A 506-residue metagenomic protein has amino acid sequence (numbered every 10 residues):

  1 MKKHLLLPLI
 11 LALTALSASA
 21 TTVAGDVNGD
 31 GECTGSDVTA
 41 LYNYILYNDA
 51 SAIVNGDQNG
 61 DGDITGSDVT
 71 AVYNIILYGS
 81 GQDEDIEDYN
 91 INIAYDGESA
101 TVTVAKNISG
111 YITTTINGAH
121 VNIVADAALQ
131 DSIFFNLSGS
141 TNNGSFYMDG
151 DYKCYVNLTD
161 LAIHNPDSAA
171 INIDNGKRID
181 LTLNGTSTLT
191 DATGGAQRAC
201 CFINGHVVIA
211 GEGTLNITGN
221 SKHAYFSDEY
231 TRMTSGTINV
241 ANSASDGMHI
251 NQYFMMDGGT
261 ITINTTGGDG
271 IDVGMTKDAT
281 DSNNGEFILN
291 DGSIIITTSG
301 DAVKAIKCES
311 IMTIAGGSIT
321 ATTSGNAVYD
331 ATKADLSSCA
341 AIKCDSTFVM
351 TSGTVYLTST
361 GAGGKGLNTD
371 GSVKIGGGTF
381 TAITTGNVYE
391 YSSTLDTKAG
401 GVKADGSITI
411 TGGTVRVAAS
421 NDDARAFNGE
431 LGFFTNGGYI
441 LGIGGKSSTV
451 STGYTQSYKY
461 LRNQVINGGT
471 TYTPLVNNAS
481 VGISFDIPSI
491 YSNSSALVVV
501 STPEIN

Functional and structural regions predicted by a protein language model:
L5-E84: Cellulosome-associated attachment modules in secreted, modular CAZymes
I75, G81-N506: A composition-driven surface/loop motif
